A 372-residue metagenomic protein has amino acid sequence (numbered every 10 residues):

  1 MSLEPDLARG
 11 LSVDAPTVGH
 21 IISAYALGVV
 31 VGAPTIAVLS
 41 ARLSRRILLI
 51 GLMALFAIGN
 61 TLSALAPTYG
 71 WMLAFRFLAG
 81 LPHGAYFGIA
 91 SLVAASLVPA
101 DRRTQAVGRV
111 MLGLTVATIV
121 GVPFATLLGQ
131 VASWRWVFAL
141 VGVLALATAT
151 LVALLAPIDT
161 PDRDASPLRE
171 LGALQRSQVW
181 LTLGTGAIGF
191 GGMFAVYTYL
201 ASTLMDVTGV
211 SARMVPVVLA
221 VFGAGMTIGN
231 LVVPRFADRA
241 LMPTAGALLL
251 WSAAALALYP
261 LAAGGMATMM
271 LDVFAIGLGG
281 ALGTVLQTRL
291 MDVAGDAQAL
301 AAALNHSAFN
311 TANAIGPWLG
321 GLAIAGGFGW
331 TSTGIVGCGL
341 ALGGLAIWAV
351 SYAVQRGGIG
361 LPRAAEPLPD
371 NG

Functional and structural regions predicted by a protein language model:
S12, S44, L65-W71, G209 (+1 more regions): Helix-breaking motifs and short loop linkers at transmembrane-helix boundaries and internal kinks in secondary membrane
V31-G70: Conserved MFS/SLC helix-loop-helix module at the cytosolic interface between two early adjacent transmembrane helices
A33-R45, G229-L241, I324-A325: Helix-to-loop junctions at the C-terminal end of transmembrane segments in multipass secondary transporters
L55, G59-L62, G70-A79, A267-A275: Paired small-residue
Y69, F75-G113: Cytoplasmic helix-loop-helix junction between adjacent transmembrane helices in 12-TM secondary transporters
W71, P99-L154, T203: Helix-loop-helix hairpin linking two adjacent transmembrane segments in secondary transporters
P243-L286: C-terminal transmembrane helical hairpin of 12-TM major facilitator-type secondary transporters
V293-G329, G337: A late C-terminal transmembrane helix in Major Facilitator Superfamily
